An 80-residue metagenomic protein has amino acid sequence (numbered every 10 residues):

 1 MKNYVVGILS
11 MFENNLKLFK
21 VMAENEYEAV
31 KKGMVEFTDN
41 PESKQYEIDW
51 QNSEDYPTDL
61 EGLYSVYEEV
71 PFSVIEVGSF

Functional and structural regions predicted by a protein language model:
M1-K17: Short aromatic-glycine-(Arg/Gly/Cys) micro-motifs in beta-strand/loop hairpins
S10, K17-F19, V35, E61-Y64: Compositionally biased amphipathic helical and low-complexity segments enriched in hydrophobic
N14-E26: A short, exposed loop/beta-hairpin motif centered on an aromatic-Gly-Thr core
A29-G33: Short amphipathic, charge-patterned alpha-helical segments
F37-F80: Short, mixed-charge low-complexity intrinsically disordered segments
